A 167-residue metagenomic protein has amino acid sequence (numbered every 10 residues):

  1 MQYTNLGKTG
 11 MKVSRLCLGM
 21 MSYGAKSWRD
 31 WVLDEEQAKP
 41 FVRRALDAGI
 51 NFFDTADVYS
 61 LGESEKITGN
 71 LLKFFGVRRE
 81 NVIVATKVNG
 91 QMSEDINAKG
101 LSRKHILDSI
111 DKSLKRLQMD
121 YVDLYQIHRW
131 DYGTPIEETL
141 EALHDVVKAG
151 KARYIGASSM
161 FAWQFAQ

Functional and structural regions predicted by a protein language model:
M1-V82, D120: N-terminal binding-site loop/beta-alpha segment at the start of enzyme catalytic domains that lines or forms
L18, T55, T86, L124-I127 (+1 more regions): Conserved beta-strand positions
K26, Q91-Q167: Glycine/proline-rich, positively charged, aromatic-decorated active-site loop/lid region on the catalytic face
A45, K87, R116: Conserved catalytic core of Hanks-type protein kinase domains
V58, K87-N89, W130: Beta-hairpin (beta-strand-turn-beta-strand) motif
F75, R79-L101: Structural motif corresponding to the early beta-alpha repeats
